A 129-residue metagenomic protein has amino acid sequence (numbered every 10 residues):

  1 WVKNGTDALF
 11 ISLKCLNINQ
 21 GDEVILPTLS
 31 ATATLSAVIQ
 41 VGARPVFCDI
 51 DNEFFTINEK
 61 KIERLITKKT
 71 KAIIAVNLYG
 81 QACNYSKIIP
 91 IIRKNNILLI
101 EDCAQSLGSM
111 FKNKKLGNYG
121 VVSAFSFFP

Functional and structural regions predicted by a protein language model:
N4-D7: Helix N-cap/capping motif at the beta->alpha junctions
L9-L13: Short, conserved alpha-helix that lines the donor NDP-sugar binding/gating region of sugar-transfer enzymes
K14-K94, L98-S106, M110: PLP-dependent aminotransferase-like
E101-P129: Conserved active-site segment immediately N-terminal to the catalytic lysine that forms the internal aldimine
